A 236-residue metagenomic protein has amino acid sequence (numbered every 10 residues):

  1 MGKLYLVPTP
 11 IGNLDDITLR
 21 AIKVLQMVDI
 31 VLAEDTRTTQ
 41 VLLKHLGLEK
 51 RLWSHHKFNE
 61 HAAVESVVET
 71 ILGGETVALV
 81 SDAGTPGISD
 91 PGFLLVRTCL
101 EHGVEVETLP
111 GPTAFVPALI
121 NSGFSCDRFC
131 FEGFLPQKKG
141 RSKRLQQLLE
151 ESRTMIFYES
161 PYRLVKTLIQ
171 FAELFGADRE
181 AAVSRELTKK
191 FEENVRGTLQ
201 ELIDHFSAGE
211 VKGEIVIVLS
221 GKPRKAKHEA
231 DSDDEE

Functional and structural regions predicted by a protein language model:
M1-K57: Glycine-rich, flexible N-terminal cofactor/catalytic loop recognition
I11-L14, D82-P86, P161-R163, K222-R224: Short glycine-rich anion-binding loops that position phosphate/pyrophosphate groups of nucleotides and phosphorylated
L25-V31, V104-V106, T154-M155: Short active-site oxyanion
S54-H61, F134-P136: Conserved helicase motor
H56, V64-T113: Glycine/small-residue-rich loop that forms an oxyanion/phosphate-binding "nest" at active or ligand-binding sites
T70, G140-I156, L174, V218: A charged, well-structured terminal subsegment
E75, T154, Y158-E236: A contiguous loop/helix-start segment that scaffolds small-molecule binding in enzyme catalytic cores
L94-E151: Class I SAM-dependent methyltransferase SAM-binding "motif I" and its flanking Rossmann-like core
